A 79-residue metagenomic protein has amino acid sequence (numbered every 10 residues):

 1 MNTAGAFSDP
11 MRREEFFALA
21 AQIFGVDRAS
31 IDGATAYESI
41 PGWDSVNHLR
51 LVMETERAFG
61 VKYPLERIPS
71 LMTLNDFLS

Functional and structural regions predicted by a protein language model:
N2-M53, R57-S79: Phosphopantetheine-dependent thiolation modules in NRPS/PKS and related acyl-activating systems
